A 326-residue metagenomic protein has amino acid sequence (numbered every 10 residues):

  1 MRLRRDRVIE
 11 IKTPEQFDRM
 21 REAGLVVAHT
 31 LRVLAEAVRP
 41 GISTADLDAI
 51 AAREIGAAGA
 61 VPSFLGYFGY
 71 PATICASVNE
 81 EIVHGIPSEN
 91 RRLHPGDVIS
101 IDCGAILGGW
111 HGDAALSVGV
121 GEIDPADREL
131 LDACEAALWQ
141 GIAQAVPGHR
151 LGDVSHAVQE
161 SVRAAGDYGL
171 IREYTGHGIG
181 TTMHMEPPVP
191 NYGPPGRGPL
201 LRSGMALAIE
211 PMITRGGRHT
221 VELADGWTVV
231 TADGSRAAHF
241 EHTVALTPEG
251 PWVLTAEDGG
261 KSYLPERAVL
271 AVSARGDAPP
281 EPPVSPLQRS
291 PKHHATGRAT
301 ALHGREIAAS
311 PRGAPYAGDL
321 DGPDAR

Functional and structural regions predicted by a protein language model:
M1-R326: Active-site neighborhoods and metal-handling regions in enzymes and metal-associated proteins
